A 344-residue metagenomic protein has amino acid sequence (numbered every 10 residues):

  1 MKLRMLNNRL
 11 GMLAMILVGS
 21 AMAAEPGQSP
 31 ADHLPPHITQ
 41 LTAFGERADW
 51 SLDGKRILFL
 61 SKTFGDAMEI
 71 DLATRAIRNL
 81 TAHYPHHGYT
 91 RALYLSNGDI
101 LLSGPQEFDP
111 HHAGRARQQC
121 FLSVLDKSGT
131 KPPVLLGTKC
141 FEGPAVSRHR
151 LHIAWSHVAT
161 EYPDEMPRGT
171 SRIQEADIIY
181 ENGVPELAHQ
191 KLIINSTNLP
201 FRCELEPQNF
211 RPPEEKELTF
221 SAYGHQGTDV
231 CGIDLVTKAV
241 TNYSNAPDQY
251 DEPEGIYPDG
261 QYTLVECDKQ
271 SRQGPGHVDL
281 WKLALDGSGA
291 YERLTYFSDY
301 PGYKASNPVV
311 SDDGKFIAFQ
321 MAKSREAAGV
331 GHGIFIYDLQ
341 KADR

Functional and structural regions predicted by a protein language model:
M1-K2, P163: Helix-centric, low-specificity signal for extended rod-like, repetitive segments
K2-M12: Bacterial N-terminal signal peptides that target proteins for export
M15-A24: Hydrophobic h-region of N-terminal signal peptides that target proteins for export in Gram-negative bacteria
A24-R344: Sequence signature of WD/YWTD-type beta-propeller architectures
